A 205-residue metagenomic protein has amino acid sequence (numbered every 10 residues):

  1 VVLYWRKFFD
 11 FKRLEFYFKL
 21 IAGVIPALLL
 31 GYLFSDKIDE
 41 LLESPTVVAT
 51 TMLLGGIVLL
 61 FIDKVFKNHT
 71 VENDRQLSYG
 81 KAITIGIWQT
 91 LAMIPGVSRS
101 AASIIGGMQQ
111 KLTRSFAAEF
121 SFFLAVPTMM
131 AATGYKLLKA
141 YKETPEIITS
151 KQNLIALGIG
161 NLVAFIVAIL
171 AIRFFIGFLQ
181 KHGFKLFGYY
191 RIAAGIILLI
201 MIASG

Functional and structural regions predicted by a protein language model:
V1-G205: Multi-pass membrane proteins that catalyze or facilitate reactions on polyprenyl-/lipid-phosphate substrates and their
